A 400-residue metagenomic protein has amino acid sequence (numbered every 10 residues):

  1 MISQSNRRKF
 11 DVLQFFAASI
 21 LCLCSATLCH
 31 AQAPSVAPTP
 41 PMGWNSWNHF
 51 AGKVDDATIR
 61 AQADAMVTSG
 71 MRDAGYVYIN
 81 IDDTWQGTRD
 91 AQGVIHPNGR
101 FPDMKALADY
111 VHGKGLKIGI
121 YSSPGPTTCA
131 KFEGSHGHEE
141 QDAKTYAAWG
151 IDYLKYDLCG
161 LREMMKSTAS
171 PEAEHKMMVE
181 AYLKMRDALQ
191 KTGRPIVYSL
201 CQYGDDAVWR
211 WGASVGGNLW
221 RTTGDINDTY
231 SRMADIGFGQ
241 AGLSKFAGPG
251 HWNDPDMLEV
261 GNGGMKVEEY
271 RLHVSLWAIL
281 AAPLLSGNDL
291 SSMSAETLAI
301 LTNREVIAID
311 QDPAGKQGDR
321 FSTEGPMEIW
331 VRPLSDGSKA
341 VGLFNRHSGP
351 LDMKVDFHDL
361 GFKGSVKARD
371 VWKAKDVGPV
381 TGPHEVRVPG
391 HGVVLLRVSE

Functional and structural regions predicted by a protein language model:
Q14-T27: Bacterial N-terminal signal peptides
C29-A31: Boundary at the C-terminal end of the N-terminal hydrophobic targeting segment
P40-S46, G75-I81, K117-S122, D152-D157 (+7 more regions): Structural recognition of the beta-strand scaffold that forms the well-ordered cores of secreted hydrolase catalytic
Q62, M66-P171: Aromatic-lined carbohydrate-binding/catalytic grooves of carbohydrate-active enzymes
L116-F132, R186-A207: Aromatic-lined carbohydrate-recognition surfaces of secreted/lumenal glycan-active proteins
Q141, R194-D289, D310: Glycan-recognition surfaces
W277-L280, L285-G287, T323-F362: Carbohydrate-binding surface patches
P379-E400: C-terminal beta-strand-rich structural cap/linker in extracellular carbohydrate-active enzymes
